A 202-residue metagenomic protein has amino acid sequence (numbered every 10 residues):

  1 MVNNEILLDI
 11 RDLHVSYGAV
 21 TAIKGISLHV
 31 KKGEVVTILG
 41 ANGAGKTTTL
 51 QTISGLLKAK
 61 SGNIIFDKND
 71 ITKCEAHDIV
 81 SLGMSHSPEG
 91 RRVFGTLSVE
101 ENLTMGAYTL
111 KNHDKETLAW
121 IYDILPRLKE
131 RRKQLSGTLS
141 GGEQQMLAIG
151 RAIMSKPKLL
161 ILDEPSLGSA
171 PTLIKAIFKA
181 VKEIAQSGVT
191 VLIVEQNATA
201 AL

Functional and structural regions predicted by a protein language model:
V2-L202: Glycine-rich phosphate-binding loops of nucleotide-dependent enzymes
